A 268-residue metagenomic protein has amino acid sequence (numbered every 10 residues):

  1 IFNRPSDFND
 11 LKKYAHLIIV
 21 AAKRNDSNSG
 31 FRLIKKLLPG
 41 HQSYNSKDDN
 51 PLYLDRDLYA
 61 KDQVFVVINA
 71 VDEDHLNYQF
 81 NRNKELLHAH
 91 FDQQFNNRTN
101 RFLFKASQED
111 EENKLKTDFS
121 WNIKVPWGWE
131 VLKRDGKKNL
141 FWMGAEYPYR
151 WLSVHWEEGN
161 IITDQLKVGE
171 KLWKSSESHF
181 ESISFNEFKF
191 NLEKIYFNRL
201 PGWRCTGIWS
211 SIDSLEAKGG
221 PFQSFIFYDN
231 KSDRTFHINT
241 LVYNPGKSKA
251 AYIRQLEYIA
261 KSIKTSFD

Functional and structural regions predicted by a protein language model:
I1, F104-K133: N-terminal "mature-domain start" segment
I1-L11, P126-S184, I212-L215: Secretory pathway targeting signatures of secreted, lumenal, and periplasmic proteins
D7-A70, E177-D233, K247-K249, E257 (+2 more regions): Signature of long, low-cysteine stretches enriched in small and polar/charged residues
Q63-D72, W151-W156, R234-N244: Short, well-ordered beta-strand elements
N69, K124-P126, L132, G144 (+5 more regions): A structural detector for beta-sheet-dominated domains
A70-E73, Y78-R82, A89, F119-W121 (+1 more regions): Contiguous hydrophobic, core-forming segments of folded domains
N77-F102, I123, W129, T235-D268: Surface-exposed amphipathic alpha-helical segments
H88, D92-F102, A106-Q108, N113 (+1 more regions): Charge-rich, low-complexity N-terminal segments
